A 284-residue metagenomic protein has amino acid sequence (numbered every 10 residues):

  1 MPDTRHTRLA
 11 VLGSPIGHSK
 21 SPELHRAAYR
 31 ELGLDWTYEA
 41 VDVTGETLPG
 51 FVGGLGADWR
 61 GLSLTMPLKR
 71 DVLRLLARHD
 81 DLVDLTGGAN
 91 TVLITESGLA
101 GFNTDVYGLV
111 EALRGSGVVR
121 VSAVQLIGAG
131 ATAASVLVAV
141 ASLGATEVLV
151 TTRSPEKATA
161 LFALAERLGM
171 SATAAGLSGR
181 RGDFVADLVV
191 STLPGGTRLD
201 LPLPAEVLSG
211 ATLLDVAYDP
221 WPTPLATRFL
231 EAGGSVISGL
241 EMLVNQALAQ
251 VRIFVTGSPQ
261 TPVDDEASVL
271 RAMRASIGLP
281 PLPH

Functional and structural regions predicted by a protein language model:
P2-D3, V118-R120, S142-G144, L203-A211: Short, conserved loop/helix-junction motifs that constitute active-site signature segments in enzyme catalytic cores
P2-S116, P220: Phosphate/diphosphate ligand-binding glycine-rich loop within oxidoreductases
G13, N103-V106, L113, G117-A145 (+1 more regions): Glycine-rich adenosine-cofactor-binding loop
L143-L168: NAD(P)-binding Rossmann-fold cofactor-contacting core
R167-V236: Rossmann-like adenosine-cofactor binding region
V216-H284: Adenosine-phosphate binding glycine-rich loop
